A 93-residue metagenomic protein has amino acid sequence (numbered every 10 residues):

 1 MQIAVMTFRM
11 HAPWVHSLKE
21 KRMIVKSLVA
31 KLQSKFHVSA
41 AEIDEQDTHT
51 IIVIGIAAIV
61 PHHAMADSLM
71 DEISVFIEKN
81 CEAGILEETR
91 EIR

Functional and structural regions predicted by a protein language model:
Q2-M6, S34-F36, T50-I52, G84-L86: A generic structural signal for short beta-strands and their flanking turns/coil linkers
I3, A41-H62, E91: Short, charge-patterned binding micro-sites
A4-P13, L18: Short glycine-/aliphatic-rich beta-strand segments at the starts of folded cytosolic domains
M10-W14, S34, A58-V60: Beta-strand elements of well-folded, non-transmembrane domains
W14, S39, E88: Glycine-rich, flexible loop/turn motifs
S17, K26-S27, K31-Q33, H37-D44 (+2 more regions): Amphipathic alpha-helical assembly/interaction segments
K21: C-terminal binding/interaction regions
A58-R93: C-terminal structural segments of small proteins and small subunits
